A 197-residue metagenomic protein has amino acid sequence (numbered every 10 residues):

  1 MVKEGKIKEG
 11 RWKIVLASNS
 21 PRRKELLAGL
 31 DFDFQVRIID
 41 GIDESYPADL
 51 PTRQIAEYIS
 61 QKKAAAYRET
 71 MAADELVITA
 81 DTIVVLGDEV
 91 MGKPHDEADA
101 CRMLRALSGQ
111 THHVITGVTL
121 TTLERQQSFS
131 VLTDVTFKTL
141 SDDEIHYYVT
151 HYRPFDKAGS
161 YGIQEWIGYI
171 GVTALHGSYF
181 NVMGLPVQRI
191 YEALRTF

Functional and structural regions predicted by a protein language model:
K3-G5, G10-V15, L50-F197: Anionic-ligand binding patches
K13-I38, Q188, F197: N-terminal G-site helix/loop of the GST-like fold
D31-P47, Q126-S128, L132: Short glycine-rich, Thr/Ser-proximal phosphate-binding strand/loop in the N-terminal lobe of ATP-dependent enzymes
